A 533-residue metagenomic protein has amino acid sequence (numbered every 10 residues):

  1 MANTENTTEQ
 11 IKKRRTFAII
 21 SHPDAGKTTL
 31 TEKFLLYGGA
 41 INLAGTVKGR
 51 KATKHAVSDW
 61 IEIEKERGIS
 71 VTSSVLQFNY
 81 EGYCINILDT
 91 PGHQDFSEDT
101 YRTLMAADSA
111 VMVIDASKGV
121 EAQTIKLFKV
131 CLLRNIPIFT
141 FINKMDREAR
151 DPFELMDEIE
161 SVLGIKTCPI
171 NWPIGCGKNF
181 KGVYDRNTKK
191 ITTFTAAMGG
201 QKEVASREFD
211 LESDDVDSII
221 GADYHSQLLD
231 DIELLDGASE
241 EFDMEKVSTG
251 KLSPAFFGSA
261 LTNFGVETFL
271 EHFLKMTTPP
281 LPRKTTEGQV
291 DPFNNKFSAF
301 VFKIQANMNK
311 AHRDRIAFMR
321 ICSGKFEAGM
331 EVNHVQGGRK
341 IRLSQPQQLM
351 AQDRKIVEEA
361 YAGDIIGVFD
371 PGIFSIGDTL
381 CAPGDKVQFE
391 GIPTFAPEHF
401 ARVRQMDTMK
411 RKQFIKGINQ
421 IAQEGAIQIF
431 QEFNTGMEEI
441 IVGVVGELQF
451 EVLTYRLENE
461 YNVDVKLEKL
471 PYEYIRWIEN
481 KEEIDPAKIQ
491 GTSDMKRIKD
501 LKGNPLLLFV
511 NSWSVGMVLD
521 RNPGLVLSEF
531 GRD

Functional and structural regions predicted by a protein language model:
M1-D533: Structural and coupling elements of P-loop NTPases
